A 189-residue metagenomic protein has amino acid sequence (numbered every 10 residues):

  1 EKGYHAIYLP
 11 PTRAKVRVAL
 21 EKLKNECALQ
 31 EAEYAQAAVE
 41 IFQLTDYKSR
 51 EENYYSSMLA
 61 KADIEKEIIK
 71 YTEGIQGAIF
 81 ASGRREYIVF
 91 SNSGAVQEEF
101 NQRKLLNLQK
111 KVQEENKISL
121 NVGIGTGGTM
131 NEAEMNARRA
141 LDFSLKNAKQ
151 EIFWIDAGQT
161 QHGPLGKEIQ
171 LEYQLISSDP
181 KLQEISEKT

Functional and structural regions predicted by a protein language model:
E1-R84, A157, Q161-T189: Interdomain helical linkers/hinges and coiled-coil/dimerization scaffolds that transmit conformational signals
V16-K24, E134-L145: Two-component system phosphotransfer/interaction surface
Y47, N92-E99, I118-N136: Catalytic strand-loop-helix junctions within cyclic-nucleotide turnover domains
S56, A60-I64, F100-K104, A133: Short amphipathic alpha-helical segments
I79-Q97: Short beta-strand->loop micro-motif that forms the acidic, two-metal-ion catalytic signature in nucleotide-processing
S82, F90, G123-G125, I155: Generic beta-strand/beta-sheet core signal
S91-E115: GGDEF/GGEEF active-site signature
K111-N121, N136-P180, E184: Catalytic/regulatory signature loops of cyclic-dinucleotide turnover enzymes and related class III nucleotidyl cyclases
